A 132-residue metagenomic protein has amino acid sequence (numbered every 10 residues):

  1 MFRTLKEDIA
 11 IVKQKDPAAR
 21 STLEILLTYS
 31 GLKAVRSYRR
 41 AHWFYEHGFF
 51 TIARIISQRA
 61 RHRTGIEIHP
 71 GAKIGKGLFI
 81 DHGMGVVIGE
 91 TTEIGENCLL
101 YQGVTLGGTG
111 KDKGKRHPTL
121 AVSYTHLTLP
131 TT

Functional and structural regions predicted by a protein language model:
M1-T64: Terminal amphipathic alpha-helical/low-complexity segments used for targeting or macromolecular assembly
S30-G31, R36-R39, A72, L78 (+1 more regions): Solvent-exposed, flexible loop/coil residues
V35, L99-Y101: Generic alpha-helical secondary structure signal
E46-N97, V104-T105, K111-K113: Left-handed beta-helix
C98, Y124-T125: Hydrophobic alpha-helical segments that mediate membrane insertion or helix-helix packing
A121: ATP phosphate-binding glycine-rich loop and adjacent ATP-lid/helix-beta elements within ATP-binding kinase/ATPase
T125-T131: Conserved small/polar residues in nucleotide/adenosyl-binding loops
